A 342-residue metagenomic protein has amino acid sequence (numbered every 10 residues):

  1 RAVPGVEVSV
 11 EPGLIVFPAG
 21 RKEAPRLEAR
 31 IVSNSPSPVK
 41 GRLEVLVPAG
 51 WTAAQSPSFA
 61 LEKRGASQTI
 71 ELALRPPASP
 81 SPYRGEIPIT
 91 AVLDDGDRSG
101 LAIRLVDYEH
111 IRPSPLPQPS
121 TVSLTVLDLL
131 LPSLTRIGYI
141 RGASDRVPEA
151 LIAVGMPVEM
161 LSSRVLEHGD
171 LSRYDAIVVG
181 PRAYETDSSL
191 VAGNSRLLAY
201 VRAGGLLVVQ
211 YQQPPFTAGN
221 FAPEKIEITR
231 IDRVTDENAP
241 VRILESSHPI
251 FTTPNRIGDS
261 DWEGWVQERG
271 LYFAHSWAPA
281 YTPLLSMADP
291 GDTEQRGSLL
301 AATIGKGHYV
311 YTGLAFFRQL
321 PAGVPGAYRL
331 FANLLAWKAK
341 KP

Functional and structural regions predicted by a protein language model:
R1-E23, L27-R30, S35, G41-L43 (+3 more regions): Extracellular ligand-binding/catalytic regions of CAZymes and related secreted enzymes and adhesion modules
R1-V126, L131-S133: Long beta-sheet-rich domains in secretory-pathway and surface-associated proteins
R98-G180, Y211-Q213, V234, R318 (+1 more regions): Aromatic-Pro/Gly-enriched surface loop or interdomain linker that acts as a lid/target-recognition segment
P148, P215-N220, T293, Q319-L320: Short catalytic/ligand-binding loop motif for oxyanion handling, primarily in non-cytosolic enzymes, centered on
R182-E263, G326, L330: A glycine-rich, often tryptophan-bearing local segment used as a flexible ligand/cofactor-contacting loop or short
E224-V324: Catalytic beta-strand/loop cores that center a nucleophilic Ser/Cys/Thr and support acyl-enzyme chemistry
